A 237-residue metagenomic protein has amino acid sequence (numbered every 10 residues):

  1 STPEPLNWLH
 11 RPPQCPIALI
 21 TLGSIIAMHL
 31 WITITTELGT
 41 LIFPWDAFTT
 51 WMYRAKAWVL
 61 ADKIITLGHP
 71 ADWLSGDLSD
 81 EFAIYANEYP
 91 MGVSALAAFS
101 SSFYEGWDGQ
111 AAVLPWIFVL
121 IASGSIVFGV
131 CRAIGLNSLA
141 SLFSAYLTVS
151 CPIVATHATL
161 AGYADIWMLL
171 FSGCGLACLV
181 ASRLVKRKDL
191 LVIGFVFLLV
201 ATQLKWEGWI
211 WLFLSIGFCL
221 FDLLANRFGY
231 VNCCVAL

Functional and structural regions predicted by a protein language model:
S1-T33, N232-A236: Start-transfer (signal-anchor) and selected internal transmembrane alpha helices of multi-pass inner/ER membrane
T40-R54, L60-L96, F103, W107: Extracytoplasmic catalytic/substrate-binding loops of multi-pass membrane glycan-assembly enzymes
W107, V127-S150: Transmembrane-helix signature of polytopic, membrane-embedded enzymes that assemble or transfer cell-envelope glycans
A111-I134: Transmembrane-helix motifs of polytopic, lipid-linked glycan transferases
G135, G175-L190: Membrane-interface transmembrane helices that cradle and orient dolichyl/undecaprenyl
T159-W167: Short acidic/glycine- and proline-prone juxtamembrane loop motifs at membrane-interface regions of multi-pass membrane
L190-W206, L214-S215: Membrane-interface alpha helices of multi-pass inner-membrane proteins
W211-L237: Perimembrane helix-loop-helix junctions
